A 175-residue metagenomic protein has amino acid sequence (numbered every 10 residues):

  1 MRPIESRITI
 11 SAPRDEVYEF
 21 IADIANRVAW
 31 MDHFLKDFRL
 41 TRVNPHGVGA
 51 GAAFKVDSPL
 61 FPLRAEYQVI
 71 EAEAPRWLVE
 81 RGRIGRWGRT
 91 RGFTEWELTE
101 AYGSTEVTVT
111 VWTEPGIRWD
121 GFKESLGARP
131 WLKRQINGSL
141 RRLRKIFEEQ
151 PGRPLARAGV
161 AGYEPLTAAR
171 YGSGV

Functional and structural regions predicted by a protein language model:
M1-G47, Y163-V175: Hydrophobic ligand-binding cavity/cleft-lining segments
P3-R7, D15, G51-A53, R64 (+3 more regions): Intrinsic-disorder/low-complexity, polar/charged segments enriched in Ser/Thr/Lys/Arg/Asp/Glu/Gln
S6-I8, L40, V56, A65-E71 (+3 more regions): Hydrophobic/aromatic beta-strand elements that line small-molecule binding cavities or substrate pockets in beta-rich
R14-D15, V43-H46, I70-R76, E97-T108 (+1 more regions): A short, structured loop/turn motif at beta-sheet edges
H46, P59-F61, R86-T90: Short glycine/serine/proline-enriched coil/turn segments at secondary-structure junctions
A50-S58, V79-G85: Short beta-strand segments that buttress and anchor functional surface loops
R81-G138, P154: Beta-strand/loop substructures that line and gate deep hydrophobic ligand-binding cavities in soluble
G152-E164: Short, flexible loop/turn segments with low-complexity composition
